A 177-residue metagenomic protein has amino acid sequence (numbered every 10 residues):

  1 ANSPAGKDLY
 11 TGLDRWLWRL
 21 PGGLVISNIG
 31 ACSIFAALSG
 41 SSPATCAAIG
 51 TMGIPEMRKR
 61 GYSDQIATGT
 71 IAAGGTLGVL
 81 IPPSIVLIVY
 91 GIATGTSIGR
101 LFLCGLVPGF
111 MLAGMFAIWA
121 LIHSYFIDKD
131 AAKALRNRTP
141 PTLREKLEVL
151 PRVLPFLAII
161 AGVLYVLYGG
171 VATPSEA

Functional and structural regions predicted by a protein language model:
A1-A177: Alpha-helical transmembrane segments of multi-pass membrane transport proteins
